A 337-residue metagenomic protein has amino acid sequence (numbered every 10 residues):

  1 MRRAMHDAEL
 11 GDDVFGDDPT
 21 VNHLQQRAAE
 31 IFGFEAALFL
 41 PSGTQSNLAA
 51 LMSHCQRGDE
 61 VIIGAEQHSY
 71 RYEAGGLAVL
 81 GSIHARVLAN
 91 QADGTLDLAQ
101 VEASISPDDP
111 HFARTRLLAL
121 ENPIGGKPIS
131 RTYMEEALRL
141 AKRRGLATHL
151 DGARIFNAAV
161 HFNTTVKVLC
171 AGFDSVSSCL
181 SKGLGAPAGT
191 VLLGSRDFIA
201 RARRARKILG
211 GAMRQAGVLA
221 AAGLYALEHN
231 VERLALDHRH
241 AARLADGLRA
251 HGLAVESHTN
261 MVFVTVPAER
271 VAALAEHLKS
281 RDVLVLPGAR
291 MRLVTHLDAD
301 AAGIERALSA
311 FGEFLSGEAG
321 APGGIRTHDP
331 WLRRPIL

Functional and structural regions predicted by a protein language model:
M1-A299, A307-L315: Conserved PLP-enzyme active-site core in the AAT-like
E313-E318, L337: N-terminal leader/targeting segments
A319-A321, T327: Ala/Thr-enriched low-complexity intrinsically disordered regions
G324, I336-L337: Short, positively charged low-complexity motifs
